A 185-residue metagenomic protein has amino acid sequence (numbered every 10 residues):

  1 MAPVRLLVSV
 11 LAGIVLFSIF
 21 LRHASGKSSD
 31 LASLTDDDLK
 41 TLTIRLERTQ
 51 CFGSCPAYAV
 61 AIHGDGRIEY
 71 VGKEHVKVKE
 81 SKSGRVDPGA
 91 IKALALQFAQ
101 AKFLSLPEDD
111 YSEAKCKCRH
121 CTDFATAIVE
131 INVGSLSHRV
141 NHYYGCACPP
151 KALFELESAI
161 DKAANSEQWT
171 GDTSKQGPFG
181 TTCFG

Functional and structural regions predicted by a protein language model:
A2-V8, F17-F52, Y58, G89 (+1 more regions): Short, well-ordered, aromatic-rich surface patches in folded extracellular/luminal domains
Y58-H75: Short, flexible N-terminal segments of the mature chain
Y70-P107: A short-motif feature that recognizes glycine-rich, charge-decorated loops that bind or process nucleotide phosphates
